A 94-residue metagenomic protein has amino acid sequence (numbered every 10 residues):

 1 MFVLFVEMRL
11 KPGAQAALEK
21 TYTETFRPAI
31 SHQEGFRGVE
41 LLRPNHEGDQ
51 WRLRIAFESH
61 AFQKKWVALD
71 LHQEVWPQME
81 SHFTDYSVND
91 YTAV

Functional and structural regions predicted by a protein language model:
M1-F2, L18, E34-G35: Short, flexible segments with low predicted structural confidence
F2, E40-D49, V75-V94: Glycine-rich beta-strand-turn "strand-cap" elements at beta-sheet edges
F2-R9, G38-V67: Short, well-ordered beta-strand segments in beta-rich or mixed alpha/beta enzyme and ligand-binding folds
R9-Y22: Short, surface-exposed ligand-recognition loops at beta-strand->loop->(often short) alpha-helix junctions that present
T25-F36, A56-D90: An amphipathic, aromatic/His-enriched active-site/gating alpha helix that lines ligand/cofactor pockets
